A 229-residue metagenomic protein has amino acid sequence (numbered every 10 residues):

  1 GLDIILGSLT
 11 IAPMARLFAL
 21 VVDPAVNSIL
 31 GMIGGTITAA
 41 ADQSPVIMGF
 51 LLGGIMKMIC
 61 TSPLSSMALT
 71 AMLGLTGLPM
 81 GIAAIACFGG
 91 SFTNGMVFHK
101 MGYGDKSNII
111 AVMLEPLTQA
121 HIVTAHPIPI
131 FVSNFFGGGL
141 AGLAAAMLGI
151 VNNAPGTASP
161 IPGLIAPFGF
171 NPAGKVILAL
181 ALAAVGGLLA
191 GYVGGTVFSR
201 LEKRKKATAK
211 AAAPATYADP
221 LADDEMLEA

Functional and structural regions predicted by a protein language model:
G1-A209, D224-L227: Pore-lining transmembrane helices
A212-P214: Catalytic or ion-coupling anion/metal-binding cores of large enzyme and transporter domains
Y217-A229: Non-transmembrane accessory domains of multi-pass membrane transporters/channels
